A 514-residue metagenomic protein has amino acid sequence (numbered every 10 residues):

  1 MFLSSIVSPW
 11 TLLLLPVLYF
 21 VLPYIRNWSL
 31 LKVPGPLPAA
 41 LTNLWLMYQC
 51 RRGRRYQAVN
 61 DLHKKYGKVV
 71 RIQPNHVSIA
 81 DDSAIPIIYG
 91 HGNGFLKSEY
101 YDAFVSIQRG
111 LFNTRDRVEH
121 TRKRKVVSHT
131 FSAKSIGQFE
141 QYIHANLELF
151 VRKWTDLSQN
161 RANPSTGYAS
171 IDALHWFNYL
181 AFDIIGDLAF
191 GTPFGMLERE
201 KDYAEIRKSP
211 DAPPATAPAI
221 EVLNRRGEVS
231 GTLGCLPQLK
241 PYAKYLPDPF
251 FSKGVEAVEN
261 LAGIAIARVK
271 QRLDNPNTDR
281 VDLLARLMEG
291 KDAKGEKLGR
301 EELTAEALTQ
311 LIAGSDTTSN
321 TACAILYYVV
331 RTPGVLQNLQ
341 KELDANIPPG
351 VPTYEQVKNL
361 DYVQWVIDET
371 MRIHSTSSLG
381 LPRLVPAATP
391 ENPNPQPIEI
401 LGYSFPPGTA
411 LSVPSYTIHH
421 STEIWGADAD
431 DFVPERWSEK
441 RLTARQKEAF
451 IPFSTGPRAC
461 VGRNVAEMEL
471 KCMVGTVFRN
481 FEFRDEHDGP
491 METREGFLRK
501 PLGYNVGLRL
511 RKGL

Functional and structural regions predicted by a protein language model:
F2-R122, H144-L149, L180, A219 (+7 more regions): N-terminal membrane-proximal hinge/A-helix region immediately C-terminal to the signal-anchor transmembrane segment
P38, E140, H144, G167 (+7 more regions): Cytochrome P450 I-helix active-site segment
K64, V70, A293-E296, T353-E369 (+2 more regions): Cytochrome P450 C-terminal beta-domain/meander region
S98-F104, E140-T321, N338: Cytochrome P450 heme-thiolate monooxygenase catalytic core
K125, H129, L308-T309, A313 (+6 more regions): Cytochrome P450 heme-thiolate "Cys pocket" and heme-binding signature region
T155-D156, N160, F194, P333-V335 (+3 more regions): Cytochrome P450 heme-binding "Cys pocket" and the immediately downstream C-terminal segment
T317-V330, M473: Short, small-residue alpha-helix embedded
P390-E391, P395, P407, S412-R441: Conserved cytochrome P450 K-helix/beta-meander segment immediately N-terminal to the heme-binding cysteine loop
